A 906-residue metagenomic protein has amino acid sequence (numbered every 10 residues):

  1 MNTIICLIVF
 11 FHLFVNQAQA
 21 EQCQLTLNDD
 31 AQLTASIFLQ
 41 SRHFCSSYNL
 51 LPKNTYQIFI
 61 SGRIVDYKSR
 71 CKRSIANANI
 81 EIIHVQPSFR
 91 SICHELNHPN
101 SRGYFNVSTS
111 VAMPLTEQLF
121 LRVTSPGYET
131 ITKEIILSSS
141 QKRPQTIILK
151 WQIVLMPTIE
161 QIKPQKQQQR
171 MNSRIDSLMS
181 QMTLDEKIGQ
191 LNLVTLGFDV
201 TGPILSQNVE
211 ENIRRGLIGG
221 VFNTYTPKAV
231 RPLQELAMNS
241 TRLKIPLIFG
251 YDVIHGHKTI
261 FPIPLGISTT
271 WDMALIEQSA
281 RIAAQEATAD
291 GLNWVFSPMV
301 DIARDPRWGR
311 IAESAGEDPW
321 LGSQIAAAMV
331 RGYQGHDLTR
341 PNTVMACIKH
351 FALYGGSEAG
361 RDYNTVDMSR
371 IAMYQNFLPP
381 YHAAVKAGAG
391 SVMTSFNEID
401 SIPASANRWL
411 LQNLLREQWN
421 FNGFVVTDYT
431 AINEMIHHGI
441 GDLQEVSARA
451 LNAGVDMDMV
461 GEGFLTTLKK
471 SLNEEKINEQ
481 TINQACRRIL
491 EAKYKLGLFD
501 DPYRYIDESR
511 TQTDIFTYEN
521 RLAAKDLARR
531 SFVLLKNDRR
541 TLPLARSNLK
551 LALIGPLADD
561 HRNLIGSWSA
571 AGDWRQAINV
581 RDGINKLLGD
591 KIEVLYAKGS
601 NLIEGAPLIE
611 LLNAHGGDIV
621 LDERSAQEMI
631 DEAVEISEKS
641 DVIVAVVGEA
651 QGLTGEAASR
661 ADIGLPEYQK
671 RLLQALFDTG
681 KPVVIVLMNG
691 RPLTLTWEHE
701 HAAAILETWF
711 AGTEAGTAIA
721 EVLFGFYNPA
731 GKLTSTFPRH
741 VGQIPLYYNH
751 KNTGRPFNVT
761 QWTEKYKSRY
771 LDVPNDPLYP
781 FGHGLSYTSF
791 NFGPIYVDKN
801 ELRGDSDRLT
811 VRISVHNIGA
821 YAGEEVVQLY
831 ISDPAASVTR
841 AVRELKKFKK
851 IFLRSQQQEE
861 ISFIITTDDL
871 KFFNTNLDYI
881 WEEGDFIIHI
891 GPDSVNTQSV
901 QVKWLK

Functional and structural regions predicted by a protein language model:
E21-F59, R63-K68, K72-S74: Beta-strand-rich domain onsets/edges
I37, L50-N54, T146-Q161: Conserved "repeat-terminator" motif of extracellular CCP/Sushi domains
K68-S88: Short, ordered, surface-exposed loop/turn motifs in non-cytosolic proteins
K72, Q86-S108: Short, acidic Ser/Thr/Gly-rich low-complexity loop/linker segments typical of extracellular and cell-surface proteins
H98-S101, L137-P144, K850-E859: Short proline/glycine- and polar residue-rich coil/turn motifs
A112-L137: A short, solvent-exposed loop/turn motif at the edges and junctions of modular extracellular/periplasmic domains
E134-Q141, N896-K906: Short beta-strand elements
E160-N874, I880-S894, K903-K906: Glycoside hydrolase catalytic-domain context in secreted enzymes
